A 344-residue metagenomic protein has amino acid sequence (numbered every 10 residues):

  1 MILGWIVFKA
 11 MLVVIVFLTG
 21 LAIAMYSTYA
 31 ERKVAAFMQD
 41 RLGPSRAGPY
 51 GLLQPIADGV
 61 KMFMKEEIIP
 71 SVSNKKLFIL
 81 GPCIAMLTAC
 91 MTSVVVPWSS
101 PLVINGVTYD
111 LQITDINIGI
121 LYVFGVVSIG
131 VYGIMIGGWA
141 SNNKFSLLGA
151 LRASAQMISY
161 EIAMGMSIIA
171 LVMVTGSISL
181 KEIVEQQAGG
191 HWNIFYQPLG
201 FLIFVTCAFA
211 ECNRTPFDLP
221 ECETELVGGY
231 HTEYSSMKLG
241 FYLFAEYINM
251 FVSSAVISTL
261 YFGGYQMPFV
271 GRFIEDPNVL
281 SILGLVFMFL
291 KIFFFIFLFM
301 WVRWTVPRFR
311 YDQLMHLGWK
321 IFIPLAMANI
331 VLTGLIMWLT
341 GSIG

Functional and structural regions predicted by a protein language model:
M1-G344: Selective transmembrane helix interface/packing segments
